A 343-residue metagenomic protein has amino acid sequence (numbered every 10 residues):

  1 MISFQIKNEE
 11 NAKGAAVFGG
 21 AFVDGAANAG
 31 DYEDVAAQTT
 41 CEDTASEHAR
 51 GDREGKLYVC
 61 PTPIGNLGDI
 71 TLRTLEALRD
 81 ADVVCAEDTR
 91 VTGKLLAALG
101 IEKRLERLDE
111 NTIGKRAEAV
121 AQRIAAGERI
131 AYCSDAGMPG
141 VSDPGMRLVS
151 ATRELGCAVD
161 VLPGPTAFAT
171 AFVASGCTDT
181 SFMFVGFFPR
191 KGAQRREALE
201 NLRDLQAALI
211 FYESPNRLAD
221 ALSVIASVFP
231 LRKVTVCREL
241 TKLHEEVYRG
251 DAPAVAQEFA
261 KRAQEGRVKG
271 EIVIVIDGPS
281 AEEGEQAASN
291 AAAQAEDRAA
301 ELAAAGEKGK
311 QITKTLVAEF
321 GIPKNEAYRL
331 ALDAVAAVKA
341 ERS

Functional and structural regions predicted by a protein language model:
I2-E9, K13-E110: Glycine-rich, flexible N-terminal cofactor/catalytic loop recognition
I2-K7, F18-G19, G25-N28, Y32-D34 (+3 more regions): A contiguous loop/helix-start segment that scaffolds small-molecule binding in enzyme catalytic cores
G55-L57, G127-A131, A207-A208: Loop/turn-to-beta-strand initiation segments
A77-V84, G156-V159, A207-L209: Short active-site oxyanion
L108-K115, F188-K191: Conserved helicase motor
I130-G137, L209-E213: Acidic beta-strand-to-loop metal/phosphate-binding motif
R147-L205: Class I SAM-dependent methyltransferase SAM-binding "motif I" and its flanking Rossmann-like core
